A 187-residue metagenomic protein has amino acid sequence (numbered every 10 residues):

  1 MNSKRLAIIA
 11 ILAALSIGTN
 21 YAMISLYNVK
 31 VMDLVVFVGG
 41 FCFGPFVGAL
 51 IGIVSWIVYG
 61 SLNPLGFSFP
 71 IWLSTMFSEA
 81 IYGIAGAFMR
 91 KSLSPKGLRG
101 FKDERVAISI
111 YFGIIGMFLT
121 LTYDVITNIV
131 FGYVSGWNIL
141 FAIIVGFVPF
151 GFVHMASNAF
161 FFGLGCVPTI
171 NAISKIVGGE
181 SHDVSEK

Functional and structural regions predicted by a protein language model:
M1-C42, F46-L50: Hydrophobic transmembrane alpha-helices
L6-I11, I57-V58, F141-A142: Short hydrophobic/aromatic-rich motifs at helix boundaries and adjacent loops
I8-I11, V38, I84, Y111-I115: Cleavable Sec-type N-terminal signal peptides
I17-M32, I53-R90, S94: Interfacial aromatic-anchored transmembrane helix boundaries in multi-pass membrane proteins
S25, L65-M76, F88-K187: Membrane-embedded alpha-helical hairpins and interfacial helices in multi-pass inner-membrane proteins
M32-D33, F37, F43, V47-I57 (+2 more regions): Pore-lining transmembrane helices
L50-Y59, Y111-L119: Central hydrophobic cores of alpha-helical transmembrane segments in multi-pass integral membrane proteins
